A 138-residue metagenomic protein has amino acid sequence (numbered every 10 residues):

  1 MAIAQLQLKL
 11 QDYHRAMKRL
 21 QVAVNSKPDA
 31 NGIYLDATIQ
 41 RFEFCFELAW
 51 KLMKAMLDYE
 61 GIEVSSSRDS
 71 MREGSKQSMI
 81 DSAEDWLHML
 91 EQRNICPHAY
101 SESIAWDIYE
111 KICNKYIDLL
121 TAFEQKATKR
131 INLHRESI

Functional and structural regions predicted by a protein language model:
M1-I138: Solvent-exposed interaction patches of small proteins and small membrane subunits
